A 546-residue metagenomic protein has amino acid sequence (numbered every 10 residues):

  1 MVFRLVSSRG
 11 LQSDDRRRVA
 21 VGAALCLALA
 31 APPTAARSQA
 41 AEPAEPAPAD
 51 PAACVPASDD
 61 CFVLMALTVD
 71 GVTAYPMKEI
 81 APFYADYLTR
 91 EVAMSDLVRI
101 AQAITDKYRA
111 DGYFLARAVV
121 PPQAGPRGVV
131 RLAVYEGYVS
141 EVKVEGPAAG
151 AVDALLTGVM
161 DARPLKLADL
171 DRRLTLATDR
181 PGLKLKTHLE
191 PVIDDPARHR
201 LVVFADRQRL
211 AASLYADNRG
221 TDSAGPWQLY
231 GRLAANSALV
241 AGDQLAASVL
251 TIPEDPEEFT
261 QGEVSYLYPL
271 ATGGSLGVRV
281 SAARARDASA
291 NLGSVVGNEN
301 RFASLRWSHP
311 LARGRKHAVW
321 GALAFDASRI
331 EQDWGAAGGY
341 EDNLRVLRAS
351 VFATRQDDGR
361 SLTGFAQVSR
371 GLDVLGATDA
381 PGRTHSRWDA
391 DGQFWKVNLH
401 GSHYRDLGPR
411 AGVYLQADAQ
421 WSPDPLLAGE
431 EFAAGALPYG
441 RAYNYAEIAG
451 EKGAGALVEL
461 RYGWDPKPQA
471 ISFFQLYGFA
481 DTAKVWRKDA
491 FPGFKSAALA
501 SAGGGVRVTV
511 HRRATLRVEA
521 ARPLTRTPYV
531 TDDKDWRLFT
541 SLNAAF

Functional and structural regions predicted by a protein language model:
M1-D15: N-terminal secretory signal peptides that target proteins for export/translocation
F3, Q39-G220, L250-T260, A417: Periplasmic polypeptide-binding modules associated with outer-membrane biogenesis and secretion
L185, L210-A212, L239-L245, T272-V278 (+5 more regions): Repeated loop/turn-to-beta-strand initiation elements of outer-membrane beta-barrel proteins
A197, G225-L229, E258-T260, E299-A303 (+5 more regions): Residues that define the transmembrane beta-barrel architecture of outer-membrane proteins
L210-G220, G231, G242-P253, G262-V264 (+5 more regions): Transmembrane beta-strand segments that form the barrel wall of outer-membrane beta-barrel proteins
L233, V508, R513, K534-F546: Outer-membrane beta-barrel "beta-signal"
V280-R301, P310, W334, L524-D533: Outer-membrane beta-barrel translocator/channel fold
E331-K488, T531, T540-A545: C-terminal outer-membrane beta-barrel translocator/porin domains of Gram-negative envelope proteins and their
